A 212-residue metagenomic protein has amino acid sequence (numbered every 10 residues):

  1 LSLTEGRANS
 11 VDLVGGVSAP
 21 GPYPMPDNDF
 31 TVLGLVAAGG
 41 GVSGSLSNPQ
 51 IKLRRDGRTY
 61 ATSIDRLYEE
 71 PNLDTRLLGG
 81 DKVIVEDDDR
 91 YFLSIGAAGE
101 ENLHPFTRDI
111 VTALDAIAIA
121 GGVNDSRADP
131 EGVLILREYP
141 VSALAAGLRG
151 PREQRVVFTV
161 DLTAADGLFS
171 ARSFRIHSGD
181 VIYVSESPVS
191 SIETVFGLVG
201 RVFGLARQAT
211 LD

Functional and structural regions predicted by a protein language model:
L1-D212: Ser/Thr/Pro/Gly-biased, low-complexity, turn-/loop-rich segments that often occur immediately after N-terminal
